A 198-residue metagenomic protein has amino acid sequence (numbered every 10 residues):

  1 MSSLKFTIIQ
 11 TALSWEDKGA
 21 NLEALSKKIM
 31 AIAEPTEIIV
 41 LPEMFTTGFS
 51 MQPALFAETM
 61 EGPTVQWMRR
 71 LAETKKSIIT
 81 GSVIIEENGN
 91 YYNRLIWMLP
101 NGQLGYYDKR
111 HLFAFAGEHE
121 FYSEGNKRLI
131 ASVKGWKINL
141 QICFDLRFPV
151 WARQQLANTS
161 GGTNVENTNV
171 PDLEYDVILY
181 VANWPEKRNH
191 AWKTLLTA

Functional and structural regions predicted by a protein language model:
S2-I8: Extreme N-terminal starter segment of soluble prokaryotic enzymes
Q10-W15: Short polar catalytic/cofactor-binding loops
K18, S26-P100, G105, E186-A198: Cys-nucleophile CN-hydrolase/nitrilase-fold catalytic domain and related Cys-dependent amidase chemistry that acts on
E23-E34, T159-S160, N167-V170: Short, well-structured alpha-helical segments in soluble
E37-I38, I138, V177: Structural motif
E58, E86-L173, V181-A182, E186-A198: Active-site catalytic loop in hydrolytic enzyme cores
